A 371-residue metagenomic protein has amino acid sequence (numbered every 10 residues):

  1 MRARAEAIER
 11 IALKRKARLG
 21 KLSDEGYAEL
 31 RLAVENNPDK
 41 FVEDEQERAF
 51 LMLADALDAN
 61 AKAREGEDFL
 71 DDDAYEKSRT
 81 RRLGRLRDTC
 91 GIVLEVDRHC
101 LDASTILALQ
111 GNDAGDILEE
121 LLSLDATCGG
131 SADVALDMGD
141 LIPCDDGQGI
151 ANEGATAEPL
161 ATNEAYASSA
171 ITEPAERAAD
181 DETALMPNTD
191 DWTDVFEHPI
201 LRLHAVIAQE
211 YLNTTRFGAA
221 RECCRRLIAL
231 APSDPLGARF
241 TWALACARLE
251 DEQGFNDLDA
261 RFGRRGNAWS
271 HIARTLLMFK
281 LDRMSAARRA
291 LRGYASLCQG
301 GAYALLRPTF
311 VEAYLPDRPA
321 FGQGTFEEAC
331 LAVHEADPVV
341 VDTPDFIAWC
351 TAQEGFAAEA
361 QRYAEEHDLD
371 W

Functional and structural regions predicted by a protein language model:
M1-D88, I92-E95, D368-W371: Extreme N-terminal leader/anchor segments
F41-V42, C90-V96, A126-E197: Flexible helix-coil transition and linker loops at the boundaries of alpha-helical arrays
L101-A103, G130-D140, P232-R239, R265-R274 (+1 more regions): Boundary/linker segments of alpha-helical solenoid repeat arrays
L122-A132, I228-A229, R261-G266, F279-K280 (+1 more regions): TPR/TPR-like (Sel1-like) alpha-helical repeat modules
L276-W371: Long, ordered, amphipathic alpha-helical scaffolds
